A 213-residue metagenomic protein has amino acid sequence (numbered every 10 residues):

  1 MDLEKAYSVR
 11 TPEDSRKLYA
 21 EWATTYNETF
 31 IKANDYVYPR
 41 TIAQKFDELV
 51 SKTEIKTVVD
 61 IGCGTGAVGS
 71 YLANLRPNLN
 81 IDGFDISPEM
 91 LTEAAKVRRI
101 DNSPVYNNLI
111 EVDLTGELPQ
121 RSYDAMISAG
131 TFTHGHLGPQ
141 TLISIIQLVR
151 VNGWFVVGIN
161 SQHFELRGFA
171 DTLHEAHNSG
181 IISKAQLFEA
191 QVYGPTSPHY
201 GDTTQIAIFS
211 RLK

Functional and structural regions predicted by a protein language model:
M1-T25: N-terminal, positively charged/glycine-rich alpha-helical extensions of SAM-dependent methyltransferases
Y36-E54: Conserved alpha-helix/loop element of class I SAM-dependent methyltransferases that forms part of the SAM/SAH-binding
T57-G116: Class I SAM-dependent methyltransferase SAM/SAH-binding core
G116-M126: A short acidic, Gly/Pro-enriched loop at the edge of an enzyme's catalytic core that lines a small-molecule cofactor
D124-G138: A short SAM/SAH-binding and catalytic strip from SAM-dependent methyltransferases
Q140-V151: A short glycine-rich, Lys/Arg-flanked "PGG" loop and its adjoining helix->strand segment in the class I
N152-S161: Conserved beta-strand signature within the Rossmann-like core of class I S-adenosyl-L-methionine
I181-K213: Class I S-adenosyl-L-methionine
